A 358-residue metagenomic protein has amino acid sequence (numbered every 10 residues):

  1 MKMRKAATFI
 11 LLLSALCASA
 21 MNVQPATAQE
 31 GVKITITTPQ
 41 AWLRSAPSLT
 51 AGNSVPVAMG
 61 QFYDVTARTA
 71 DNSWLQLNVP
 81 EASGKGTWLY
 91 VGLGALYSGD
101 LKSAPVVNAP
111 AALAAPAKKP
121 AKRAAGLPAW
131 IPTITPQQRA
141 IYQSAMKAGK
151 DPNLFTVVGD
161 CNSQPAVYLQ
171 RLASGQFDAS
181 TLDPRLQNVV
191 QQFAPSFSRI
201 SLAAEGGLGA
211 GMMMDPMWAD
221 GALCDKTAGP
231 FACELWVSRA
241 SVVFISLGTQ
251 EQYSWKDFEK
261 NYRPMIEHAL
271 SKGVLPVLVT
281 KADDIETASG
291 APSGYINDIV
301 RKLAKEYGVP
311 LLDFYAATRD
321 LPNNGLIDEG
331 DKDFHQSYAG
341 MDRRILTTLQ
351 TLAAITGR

Functional and structural regions predicted by a protein language model:
I10-A20: Bacterial N-terminal signal peptides
E30-G31, N78-R123: Boundary regions of SH3-family modules and the immediately adjacent low-complexity/disordered segments in eukaryotic
S54-G94: SH3/SH3-like beta-barrel superfamily modules
A82-G84, A95, C161-P165, G248-S254 (+2 more regions): Solvent-exposed loop/turn segments at secondary-structure junctions within structured extracellular/periplasmic domains
A114-P165, G357: N-terminal module-boundary/linker segments of secreted carbohydrate-active enzymes
A148-E259, K332-H335: Conserved SGNH/GDSL esterase-like catalytic core that processes O-acyl groups on lipids and polysaccharides
T249-Q250, E267-D298: Active-site segments of SGNH/GDSL-like serine hydrolases that catalyze O-acetyl group transfer/hydrolysis on lipids
D284-R358: Catalytic His-Asp segment of secreted/periplasmic serine-dependent ester chemistry enzymes
